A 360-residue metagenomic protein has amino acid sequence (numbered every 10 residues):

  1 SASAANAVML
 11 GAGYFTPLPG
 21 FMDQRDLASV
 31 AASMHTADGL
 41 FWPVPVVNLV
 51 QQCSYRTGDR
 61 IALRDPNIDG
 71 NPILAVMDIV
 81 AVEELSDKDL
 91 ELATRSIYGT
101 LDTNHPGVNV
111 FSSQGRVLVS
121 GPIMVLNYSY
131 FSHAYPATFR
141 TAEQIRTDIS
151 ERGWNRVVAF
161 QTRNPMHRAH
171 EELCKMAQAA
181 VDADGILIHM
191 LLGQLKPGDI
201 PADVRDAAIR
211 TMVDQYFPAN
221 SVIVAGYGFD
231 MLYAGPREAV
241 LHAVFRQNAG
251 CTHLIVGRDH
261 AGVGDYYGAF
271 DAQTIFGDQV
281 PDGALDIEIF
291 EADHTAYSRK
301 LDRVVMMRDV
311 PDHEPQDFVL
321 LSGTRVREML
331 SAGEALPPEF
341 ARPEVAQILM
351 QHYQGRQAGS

Functional and structural regions predicted by a protein language model:
S1-S360: Active-site cores that bind ATP or allylic diphosphates and position pyrophosphate for catalysis
